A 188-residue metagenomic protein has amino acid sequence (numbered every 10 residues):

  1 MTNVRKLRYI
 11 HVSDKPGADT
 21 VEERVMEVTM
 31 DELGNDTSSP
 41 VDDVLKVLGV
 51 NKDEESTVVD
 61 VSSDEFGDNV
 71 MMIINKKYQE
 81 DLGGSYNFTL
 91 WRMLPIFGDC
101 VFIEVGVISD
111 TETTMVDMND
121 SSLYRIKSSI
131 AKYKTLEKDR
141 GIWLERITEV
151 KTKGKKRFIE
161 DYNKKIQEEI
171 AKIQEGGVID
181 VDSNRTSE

Functional and structural regions predicted by a protein language model:
M1-E188: Short beta-rich binding modules
